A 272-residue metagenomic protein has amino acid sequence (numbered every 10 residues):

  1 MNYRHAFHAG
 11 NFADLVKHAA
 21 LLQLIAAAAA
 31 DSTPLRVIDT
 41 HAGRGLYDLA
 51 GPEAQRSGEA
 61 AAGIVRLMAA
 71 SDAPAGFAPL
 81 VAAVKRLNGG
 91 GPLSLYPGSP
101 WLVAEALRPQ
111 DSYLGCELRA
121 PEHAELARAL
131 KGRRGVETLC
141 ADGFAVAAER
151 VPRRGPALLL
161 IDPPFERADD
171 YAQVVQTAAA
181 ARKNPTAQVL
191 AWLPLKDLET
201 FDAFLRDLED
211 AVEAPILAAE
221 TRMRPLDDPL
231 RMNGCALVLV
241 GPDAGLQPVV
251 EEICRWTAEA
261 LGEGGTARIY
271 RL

Functional and structural regions predicted by a protein language model:
M1-L272: Class I S-adenosyl-L-methionine-dependent methyltransferase catalytic core
